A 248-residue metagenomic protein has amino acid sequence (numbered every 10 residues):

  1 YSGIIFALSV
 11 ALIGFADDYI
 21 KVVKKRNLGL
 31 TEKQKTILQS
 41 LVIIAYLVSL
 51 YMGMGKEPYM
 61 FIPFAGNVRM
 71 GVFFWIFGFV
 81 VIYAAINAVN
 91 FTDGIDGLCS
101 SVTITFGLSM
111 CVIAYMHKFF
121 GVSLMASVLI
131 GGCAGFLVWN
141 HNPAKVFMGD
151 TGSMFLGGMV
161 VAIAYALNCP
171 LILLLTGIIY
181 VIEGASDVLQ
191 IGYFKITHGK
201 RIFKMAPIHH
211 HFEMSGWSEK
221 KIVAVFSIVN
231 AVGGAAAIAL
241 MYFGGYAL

Functional and structural regions predicted by a protein language model:
Y1-F15, I44-Y46, L50-G53, G71-G78 (+1 more regions): Alpha-helical transmembrane segments
Y1-I4, V23-L38: Membrane-interfacial loop-to-helix junctions in multi-pass inner-membrane proteins
A16-K24: Hydrophobic transmembrane alpha-helix segments characteristic of membrane transport and insertion machinery
V22-V23, M54-N67, G245-L248: Membrane-interface helix termini and inter-helical loops of multi-pass transporters
R26-G29, G66-N67, S215-G216: Short, Lys/Arg-rich N-terminal segment immediately upstream of the first membrane anchor
L30, L38-E57: Internal, non-catalytic "lid/hinge" segments that mediate substrate recognition, gating, inter-domain movement
